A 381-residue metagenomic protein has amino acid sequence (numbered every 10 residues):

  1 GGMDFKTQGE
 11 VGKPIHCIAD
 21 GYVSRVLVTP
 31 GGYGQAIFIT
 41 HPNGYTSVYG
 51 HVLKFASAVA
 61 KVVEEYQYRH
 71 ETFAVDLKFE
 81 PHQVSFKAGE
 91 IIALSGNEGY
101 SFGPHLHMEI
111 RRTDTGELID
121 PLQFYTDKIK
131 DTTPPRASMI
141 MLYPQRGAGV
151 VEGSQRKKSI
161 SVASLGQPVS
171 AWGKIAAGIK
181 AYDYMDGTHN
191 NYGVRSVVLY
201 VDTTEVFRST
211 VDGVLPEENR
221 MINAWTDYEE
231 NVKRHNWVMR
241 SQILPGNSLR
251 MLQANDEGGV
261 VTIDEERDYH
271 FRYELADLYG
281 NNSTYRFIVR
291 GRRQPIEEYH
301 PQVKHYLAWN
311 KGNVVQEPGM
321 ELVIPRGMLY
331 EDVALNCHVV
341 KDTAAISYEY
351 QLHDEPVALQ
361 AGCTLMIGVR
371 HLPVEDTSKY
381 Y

Functional and structural regions predicted by a protein language model:
G1-T46, F55, T72-H82, K87-A88 (+2 more regions): Surface-exposed, glycine-biased beta-strand/turn segments
F38, S196-Y200, Y380-Y381: Beta-strand signatures of extracellular beta-sandwich domains
T46-H82, R156-G166, G193, Y200-T262: Exoplasmic/lumenal beta-rich domain surfaces
A93, R112, D183, L275-Y279: Surface-exposed loop/turn motifs at beta-strand-loop junctions within extracellular Ig-like and Fibronectin type III
G178-Y182, V323-G327, T364-R370: Short edge beta-strand/loop segments characteristic of extracellular beta-sandwich folds
T262-D268, V374: Surface-exposed, short loops/turns at beta-strand junctions within beta-sandwich domains
D268-H270, A276-H305: Short beta-strand elements
I296-Q302, Y306-W309, H338-Y381: Proteolytic processing hotspots in large secreted/extracellular or virion-associated proteins and select intracellular
